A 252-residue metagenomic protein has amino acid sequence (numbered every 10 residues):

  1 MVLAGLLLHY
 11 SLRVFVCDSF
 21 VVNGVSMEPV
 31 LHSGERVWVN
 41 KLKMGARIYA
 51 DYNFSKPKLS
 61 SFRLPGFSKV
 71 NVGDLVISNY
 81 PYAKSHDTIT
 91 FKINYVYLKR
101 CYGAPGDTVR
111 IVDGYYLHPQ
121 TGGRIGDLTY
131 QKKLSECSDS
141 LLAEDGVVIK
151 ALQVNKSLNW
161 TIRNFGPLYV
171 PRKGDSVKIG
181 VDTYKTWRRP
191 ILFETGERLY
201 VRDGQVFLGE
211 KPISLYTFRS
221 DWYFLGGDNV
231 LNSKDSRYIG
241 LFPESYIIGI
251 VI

Functional and structural regions predicted by a protein language model:
M1-I252: Extended hydrophobic leader/signal-anchor segments used for secretion and membrane insertion
